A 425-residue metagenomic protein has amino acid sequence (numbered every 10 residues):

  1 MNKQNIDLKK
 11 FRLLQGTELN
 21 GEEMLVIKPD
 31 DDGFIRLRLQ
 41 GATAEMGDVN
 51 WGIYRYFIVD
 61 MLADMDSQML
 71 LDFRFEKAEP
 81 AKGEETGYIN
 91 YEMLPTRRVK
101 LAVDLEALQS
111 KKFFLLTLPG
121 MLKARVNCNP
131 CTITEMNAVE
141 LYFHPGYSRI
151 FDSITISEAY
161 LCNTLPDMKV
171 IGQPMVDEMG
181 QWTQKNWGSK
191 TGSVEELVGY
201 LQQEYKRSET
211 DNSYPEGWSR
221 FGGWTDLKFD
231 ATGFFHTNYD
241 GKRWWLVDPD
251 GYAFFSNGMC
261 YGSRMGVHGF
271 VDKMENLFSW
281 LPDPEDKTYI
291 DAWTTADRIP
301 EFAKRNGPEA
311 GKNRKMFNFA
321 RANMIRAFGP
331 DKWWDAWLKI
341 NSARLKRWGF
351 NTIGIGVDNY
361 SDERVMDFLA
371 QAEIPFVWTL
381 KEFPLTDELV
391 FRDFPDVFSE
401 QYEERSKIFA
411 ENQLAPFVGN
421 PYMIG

Functional and structural regions predicted by a protein language model:
M1-Q40, M46: Glycan-recognition and processing domains
P29-V126, D152: Extracellular ligand-binding interfaces
C128-A138: Eukaryote-biased detector of low-complexity, proline/serine/threonine-rich segments and adjacent exposed loops
V139-L141, I154-L161: Extracellular beta-strand elements of beta-rich domains used for carbohydrate recognition/degradation or cell-matrix
L141-S148: Short beta-strand-plus-loop segments that form exposed binding edges in beta-rich domains
W187-D367, L385-G419: Active-site-adjacent substrate/metal-binding segments within catalytic domains of carbohydrate-active enzymes
F255, I353-I355, F376-W378, I424-G425: Hydrophobic faces of well-ordered beta-strands that scaffold small-molecule active sites in alpha/beta enzyme cores
I374-L389: Acidic, His- and aromatic-enriched active-site or binding-groove loops in soluble protein domains that engage sugars
